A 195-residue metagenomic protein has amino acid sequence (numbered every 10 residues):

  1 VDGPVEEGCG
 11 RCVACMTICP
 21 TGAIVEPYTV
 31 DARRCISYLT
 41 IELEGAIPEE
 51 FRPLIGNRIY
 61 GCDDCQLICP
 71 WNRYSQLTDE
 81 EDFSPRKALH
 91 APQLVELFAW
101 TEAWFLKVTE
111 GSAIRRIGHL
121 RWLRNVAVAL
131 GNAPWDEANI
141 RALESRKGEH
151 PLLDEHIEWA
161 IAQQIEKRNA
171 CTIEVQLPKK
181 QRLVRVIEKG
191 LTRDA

Functional and structural regions predicted by a protein language model:
V1-T17: Glycine-rich adenosyl-nucleotide cofactor-binding module
A14-S37, R58-D82: Iron-sulfur cluster-binding cysteine motifs and their immediate structural context in ferredoxin-like electron-transfer
S37-G61: Acidic/histidine-rich catalytic neighborhood
R86-L120, A127: Alpha-helical adaptor scaffolds
W104-V108, W135-K147, E166-P178: Amphipathic alpha-helical scaffolding segments comprising HEAT/armadillo-like alpha-solenoid repeats
R116-R121, H150-E155: Alpha-helix N-cap/helix-start positions at coil->helix boundaries
L123-P134, E155-Q164: Structural detector for internal amphipathic alpha-helices that build alpha-solenoid repeat scaffolds
P151, E155-H156, A160-A195: Long C-terminal interaction/binding lobes of large macromolecular proteins
